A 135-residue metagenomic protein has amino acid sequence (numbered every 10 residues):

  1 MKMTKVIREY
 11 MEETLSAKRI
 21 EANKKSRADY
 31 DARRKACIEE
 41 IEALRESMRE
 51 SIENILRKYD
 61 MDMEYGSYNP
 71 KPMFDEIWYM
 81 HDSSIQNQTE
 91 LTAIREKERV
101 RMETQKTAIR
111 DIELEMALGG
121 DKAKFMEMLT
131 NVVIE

Functional and structural regions predicted by a protein language model:
M1-A28, K35: Short, charged, low-complexity amphipathic alpha-helix
M1-K5, E64, Y68, V133: Intrinsic low-complexity, intrinsically disordered segments enriched in polar/basic residues
M3-I7, A117-L118, L129: Short, aromatic- and cysteine-enriched interfacial helices/patches that mediate contacts at lipid membranes
I7-R8, E39, R101, V133-I134: N-terminal non-cleavable signal-anchor helices
Y30-D31, E42: Solvent-exposed, non-transmembrane amphipathic alpha-helical segments
A36-G120: Acidic, low-complexity, intrinsically disordered interaction modules
E127-E135: Short acidic DE-rich linear segments
